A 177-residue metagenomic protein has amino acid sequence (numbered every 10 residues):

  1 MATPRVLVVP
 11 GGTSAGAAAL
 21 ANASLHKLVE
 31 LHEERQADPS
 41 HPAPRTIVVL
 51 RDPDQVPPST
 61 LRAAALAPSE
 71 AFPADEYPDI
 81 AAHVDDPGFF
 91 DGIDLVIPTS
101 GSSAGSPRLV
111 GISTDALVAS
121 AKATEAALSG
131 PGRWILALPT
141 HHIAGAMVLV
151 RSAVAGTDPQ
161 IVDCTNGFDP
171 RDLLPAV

Functional and structural regions predicted by a protein language model:
A2-P87: ANL superfamily adenylate-forming
R5-V8, T46-V48, L109, W134 (+1 more regions): Conserved beta-strand scaffold positions in the cores of enzyme catalytic domains, especially in NTP/NDP-utilizing
L20-H32, T124-E125, I143-G156: Hydrophobic alpha-helical segments in the ANL/AMP-binding
D75-P98, P131-R133: Conserved pre-ATP/AMP-binding loop-to-beta segment of ANL
H83-P87, P107-D115, E125, L136-T140 (+1 more regions): Short coil/turn segments at secondary-structure boundaries
D91-K122: Conserved AMP-binding A3 loop
T114-A119, R133-V177: AMP-binding/adenylate-forming
